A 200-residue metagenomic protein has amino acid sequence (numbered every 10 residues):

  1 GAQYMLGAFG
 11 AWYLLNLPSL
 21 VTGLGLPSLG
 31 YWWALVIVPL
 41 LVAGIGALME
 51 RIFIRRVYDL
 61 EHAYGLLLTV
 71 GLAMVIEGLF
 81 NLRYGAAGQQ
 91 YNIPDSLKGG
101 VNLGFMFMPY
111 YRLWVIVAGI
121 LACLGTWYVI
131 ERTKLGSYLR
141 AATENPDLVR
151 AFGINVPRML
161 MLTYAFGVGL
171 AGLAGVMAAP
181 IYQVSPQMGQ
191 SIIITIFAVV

Functional and structural regions predicted by a protein language model:
G1-G10, D59-G65, L135-Y138, V156 (+2 more regions): Short, non-helical or kinked segments that cap or interrupt transmembrane helices
G1-L20, L67-L68, L72, L170-A178 (+1 more regions): Hydrophobic alpha-helical segments within and immediately flanking transmembrane helices of multi-pass membrane proteins
G1-L48: Membrane-embedded helix boundary and interhelical linker motif in transport proteins
T22-W33, Y58-L60, V101-V115, Q183-Q187: Interfacial loop-to-helix junctions that mark the boundaries of transmembrane helices in multi-pass membrane
L24-L40, Y164-G175, I181-V200: Transmembrane alpha-helical segments in multi-pass inner-membrane proteins
G44-G88, V129-G136, S191-I193, F197-V200: Short loop segments and helix-boundary regions at transmembrane helix junctions of multi-pass inner-membrane proteins
A86-G99: Peri-membrane helix termini and adjoining interfacial loops of integral membrane proteins
F107-S185, G189: Helix-loop-helix "hairpin" substructures at the membrane interface of multi-pass membrane proteins
